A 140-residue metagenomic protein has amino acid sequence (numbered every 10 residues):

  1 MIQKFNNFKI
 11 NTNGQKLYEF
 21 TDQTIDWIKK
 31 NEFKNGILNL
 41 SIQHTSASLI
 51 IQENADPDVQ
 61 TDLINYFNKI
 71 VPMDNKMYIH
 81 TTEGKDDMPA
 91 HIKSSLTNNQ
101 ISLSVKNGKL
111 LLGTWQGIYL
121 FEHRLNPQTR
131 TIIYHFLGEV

Functional and structural regions predicted by a protein language model:
M1-V140: Active-site histidine-anchored catalytic micro-motif
